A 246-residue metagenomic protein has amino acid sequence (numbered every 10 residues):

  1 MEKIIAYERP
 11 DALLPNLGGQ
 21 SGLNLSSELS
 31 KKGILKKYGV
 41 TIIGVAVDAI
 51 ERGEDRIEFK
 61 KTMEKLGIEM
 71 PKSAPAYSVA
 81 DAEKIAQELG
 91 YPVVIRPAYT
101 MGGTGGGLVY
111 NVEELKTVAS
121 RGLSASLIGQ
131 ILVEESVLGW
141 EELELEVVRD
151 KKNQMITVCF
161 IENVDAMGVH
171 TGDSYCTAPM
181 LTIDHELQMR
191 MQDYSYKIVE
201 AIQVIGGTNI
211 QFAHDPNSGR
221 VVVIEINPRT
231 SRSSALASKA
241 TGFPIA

Functional and structural regions predicted by a protein language model:
M1, A76-A82, E114-L115, L138-E141: Short acidic loop-to-helix transition motifs that present clustered carboxylates
E2-E69, P75-S78, K84, E88: Conserved N-proximal alpha/beta basic substrate-recognition cap immediately N-terminal to, or forming the N-lobe
A6-P10, S21-L23, L66-G67, G102 (+1 more regions): ATP-dependent carboxylate activation and anion-phosphoryl transfer catalytic cores that bind Mg-ATP to form
L17, V47-E54, S73-Y77, I85 (+5 more regions): Alpha-helix capping and helix-loop boundary segments enriched in small/acidic/polar residues
K72, V93, I131-V133: A short linear hydrophobic-aromatic micro-motif
A82-Y91, Q192-Y196: Short, hydrophobic/aliphatic alpha-helical segments
G90-A98: Conserved anion/nucleotide-ligand pocket segment
